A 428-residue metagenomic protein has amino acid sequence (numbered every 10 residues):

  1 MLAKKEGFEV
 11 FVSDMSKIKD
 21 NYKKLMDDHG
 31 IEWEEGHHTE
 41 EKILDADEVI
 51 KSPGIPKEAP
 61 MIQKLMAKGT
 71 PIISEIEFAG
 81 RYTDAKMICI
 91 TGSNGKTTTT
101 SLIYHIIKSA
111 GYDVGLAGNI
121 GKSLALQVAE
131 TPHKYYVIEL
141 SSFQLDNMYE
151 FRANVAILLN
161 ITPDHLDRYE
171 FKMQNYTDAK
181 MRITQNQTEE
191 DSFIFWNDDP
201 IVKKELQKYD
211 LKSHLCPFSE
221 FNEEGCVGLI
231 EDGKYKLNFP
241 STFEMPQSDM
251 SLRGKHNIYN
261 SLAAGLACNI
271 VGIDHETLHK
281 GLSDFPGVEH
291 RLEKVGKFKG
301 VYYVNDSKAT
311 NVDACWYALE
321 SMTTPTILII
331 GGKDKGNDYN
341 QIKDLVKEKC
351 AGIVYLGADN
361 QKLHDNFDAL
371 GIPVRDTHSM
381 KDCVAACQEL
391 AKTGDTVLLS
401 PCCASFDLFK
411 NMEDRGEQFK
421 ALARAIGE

Functional and structural regions predicted by a protein language model:
M1-S74, F78, R253, D365 (+1 more regions): N-terminal leader/targeting and accessory segments in enzymes
L2-E6, D113, M245-A351: Nucleotide phosphate-binding/pyrophosphate-handling subdomain across enzymes that bind or process nucleotide phosphates
K5, E40-A46, P53-N197, I201-S213 (+2 more regions): Phosphate-binding loop of NTP-binding sites
E9-D14, G115-L116, V137, P217 (+1 more regions): Short beta-strand "acidic-cap" motif of Rossmann-like dinucleotide-binding folds
E9-M15, F193-N197, I329-I330, K349-A358: Short internal beta-strands
F11, E34-H37, I73-E77, D210-I230 (+4 more regions): Beta-strand->loop->alpha-helix junctions that form or flank phosphate-binding loops in nucleotide-handling enzymes
S16-K19, P163, G357-N360: Helix N-cap at the beta1-alpha1 junction of Rossmann-like dinucleotide-binding domains, i.e., the first residues
Y22-K24, N340-D395: C-terminal helical cap/extension that packs against the catalytic core of soluble nucleotide-cofactor enzymes
